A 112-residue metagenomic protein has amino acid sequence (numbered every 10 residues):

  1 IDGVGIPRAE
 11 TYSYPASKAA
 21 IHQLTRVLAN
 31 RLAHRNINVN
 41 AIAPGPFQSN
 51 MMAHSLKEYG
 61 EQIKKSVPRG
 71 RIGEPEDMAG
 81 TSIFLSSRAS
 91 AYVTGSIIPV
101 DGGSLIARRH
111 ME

Functional and structural regions predicted by a protein language model:
I1-A20, T25-H34: Catalytic loop of short-chain dehydrogenase/reductase
A9-E10, H34, A41-V67, A107-E112: A glycine/serine/threonine-rich, flexible loop-to-helix segment that serves as the NAD(P) cofactor-binding "lid"
A33, N38, V93-G95: Short, small/polar-rich loop/turn modules that mediate ligand/substrate recognition or access, typified
N38-Q48, S86-A89, P99-D101: Conserved SDR Rossmann-fold cofactor-binding beta-strand/turn motif
V67-M78: A conserved structural motif in NAD(P)-dependent oxidoreductases
G70, S87-A91, R109: Generic structural signal for alpha-helix termini and adjacent loop/cap motifs
M78-A79, L85: Non-catalytic, hydrophobic alpha-helical segments
I83, T94-E112: Short C-terminal tail/terminal secondary-structure segment of NAD(P)H-dependent dehydrogenase/reductase domains
